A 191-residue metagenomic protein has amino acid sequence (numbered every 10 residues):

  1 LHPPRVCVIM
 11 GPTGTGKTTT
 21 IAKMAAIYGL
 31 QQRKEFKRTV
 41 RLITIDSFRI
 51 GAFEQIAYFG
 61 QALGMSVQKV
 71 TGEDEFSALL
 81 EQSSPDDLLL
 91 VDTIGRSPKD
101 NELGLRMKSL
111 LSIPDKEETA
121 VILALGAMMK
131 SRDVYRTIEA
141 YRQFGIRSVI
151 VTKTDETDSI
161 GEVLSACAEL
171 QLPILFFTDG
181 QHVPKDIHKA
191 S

Functional and structural regions predicted by a protein language model:
L1-F36, T44-S47, Y58-E73, S77: Primarily NTPase-proximal linker/entry elements flanking Walker-type ATP/GTP-binding cores
T15, I94-S97: Short glycine-rich anion-binding loops that position phosphate/pyrophosphate groups of nucleotides and phosphorylated
R41, Q55, A62, G72-E81 (+2 more regions): Conserved catalytic-core segment of NTP-binding enzymes
D46, I94, M128: Anionic group-transfer/hydrolysis microenvironments
I50-F53: Conserved Walker A/P-loop ATP-binding site and its immediately adjacent core in helicase/helicase-like ATPase domains
L90-D92: Structural recognition of the conserved hydrophobic beta-strand(s) that form the central parallel beta-sheet of P-loop
